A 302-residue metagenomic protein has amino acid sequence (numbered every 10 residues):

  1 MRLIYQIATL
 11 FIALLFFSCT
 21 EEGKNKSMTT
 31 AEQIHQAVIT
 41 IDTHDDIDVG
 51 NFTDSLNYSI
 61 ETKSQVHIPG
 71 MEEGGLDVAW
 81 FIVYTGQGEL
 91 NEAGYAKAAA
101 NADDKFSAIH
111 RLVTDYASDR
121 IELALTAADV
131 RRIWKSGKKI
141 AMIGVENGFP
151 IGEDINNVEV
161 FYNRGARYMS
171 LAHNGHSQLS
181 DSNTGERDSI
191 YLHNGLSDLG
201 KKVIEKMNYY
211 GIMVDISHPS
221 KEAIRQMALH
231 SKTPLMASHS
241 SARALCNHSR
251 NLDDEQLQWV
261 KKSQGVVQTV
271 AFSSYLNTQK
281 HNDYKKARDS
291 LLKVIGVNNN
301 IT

Functional and structural regions predicted by a protein language model:
M1-T29: Bacterial Sec-dependent N-terminal signal peptides
C19-I190, N247-T302: N-terminal hydrophobic targeting/anchoring segments and the immediately downstream early-domain regions of hydrolases
D154-V158, T184, S220-T233: Distinct, well-ordered alpha-helical segments
Y162, A166-S170, D188-I204, P234-A244: Acidic, His- and aromatic-enriched active-site or binding-groove loops in soluble protein domains that engage sugars
L196, I216-S217, S249: Glycine- and other small-residue-rich loops at beta-strand/loop junctions that grip anionic moieties
K202-Q226, D254-G265: Substrate-binding cleft of carbohydrate-active enzyme catalytic domains
K221, L229-A242, H248-K261: Acidic, glycine-rich loop-and-beta core segments that form the ion-binding/anion-interacting portion of active sites
